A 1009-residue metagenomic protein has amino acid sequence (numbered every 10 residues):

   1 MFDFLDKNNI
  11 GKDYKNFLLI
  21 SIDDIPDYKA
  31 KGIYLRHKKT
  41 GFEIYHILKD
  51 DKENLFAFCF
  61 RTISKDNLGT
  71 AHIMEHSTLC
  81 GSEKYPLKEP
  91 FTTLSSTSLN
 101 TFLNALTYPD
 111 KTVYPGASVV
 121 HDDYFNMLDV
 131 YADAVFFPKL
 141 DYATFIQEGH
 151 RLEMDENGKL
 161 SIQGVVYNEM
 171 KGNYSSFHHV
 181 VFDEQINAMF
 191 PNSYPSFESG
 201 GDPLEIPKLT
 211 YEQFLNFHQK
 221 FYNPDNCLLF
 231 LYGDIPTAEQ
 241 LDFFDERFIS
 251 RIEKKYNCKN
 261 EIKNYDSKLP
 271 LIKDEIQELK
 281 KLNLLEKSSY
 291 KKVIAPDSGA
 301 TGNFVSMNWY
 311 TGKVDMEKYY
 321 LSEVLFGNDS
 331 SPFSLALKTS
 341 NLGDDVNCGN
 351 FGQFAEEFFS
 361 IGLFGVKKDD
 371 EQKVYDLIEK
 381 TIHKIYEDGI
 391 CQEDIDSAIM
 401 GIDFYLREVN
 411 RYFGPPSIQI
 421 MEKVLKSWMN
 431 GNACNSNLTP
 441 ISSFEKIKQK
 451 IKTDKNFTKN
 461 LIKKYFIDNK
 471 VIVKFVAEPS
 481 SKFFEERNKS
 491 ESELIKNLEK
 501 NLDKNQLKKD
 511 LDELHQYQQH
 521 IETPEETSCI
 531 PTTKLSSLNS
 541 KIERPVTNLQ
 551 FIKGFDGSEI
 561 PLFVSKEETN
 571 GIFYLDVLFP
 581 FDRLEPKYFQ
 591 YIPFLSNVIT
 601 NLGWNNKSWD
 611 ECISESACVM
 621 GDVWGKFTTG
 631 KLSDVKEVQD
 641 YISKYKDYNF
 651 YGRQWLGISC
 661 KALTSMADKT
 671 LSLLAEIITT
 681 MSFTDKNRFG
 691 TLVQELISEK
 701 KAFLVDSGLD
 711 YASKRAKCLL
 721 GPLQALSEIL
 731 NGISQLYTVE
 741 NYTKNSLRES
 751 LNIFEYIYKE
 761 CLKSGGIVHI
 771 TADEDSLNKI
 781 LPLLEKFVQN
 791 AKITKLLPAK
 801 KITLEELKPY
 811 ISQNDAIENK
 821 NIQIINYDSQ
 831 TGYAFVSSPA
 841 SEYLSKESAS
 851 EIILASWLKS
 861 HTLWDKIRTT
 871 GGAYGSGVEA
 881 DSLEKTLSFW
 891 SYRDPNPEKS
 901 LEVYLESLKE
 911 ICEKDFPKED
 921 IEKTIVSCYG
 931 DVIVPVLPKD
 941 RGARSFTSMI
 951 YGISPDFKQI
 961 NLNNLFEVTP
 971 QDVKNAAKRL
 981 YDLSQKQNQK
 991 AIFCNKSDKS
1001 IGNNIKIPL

Functional and structural regions predicted by a protein language model:
F2-I10, G233, A398-D556, I560-S565 (+4 more regions): C-terminal regions of mature proteins
F2-L55: Non-catalytic terminal extensions that flank enzyme cores
K7, G81, K139, A143-H179 (+13 more regions): Non-catalytic accessory/assembly modules
Y45-K52, A57-C59, Y167, K171-G172 (+8 more regions): His/Glu-based metal-binding/catalytic segments typifying zinc-dependent metallopeptidases
L48-D133, S175, S196-S199, G327-G343 (+5 more regions): M16/MPP (pitrilysin/insulinase) zinc-metallopeptidase core fold and M16-derived inactive scaffolds
G81, G116-G158, I162, I252 (+9 more regions): M16/insulysin-pitrilysin zinc metalloprotease superfamily fold
N303-E393, D556-E567, F573-Y648, L747-L751 (+7 more regions): Structured mid-domain segments that build the active-site/substrate or prosthetic-cofactor binding neighborhood
